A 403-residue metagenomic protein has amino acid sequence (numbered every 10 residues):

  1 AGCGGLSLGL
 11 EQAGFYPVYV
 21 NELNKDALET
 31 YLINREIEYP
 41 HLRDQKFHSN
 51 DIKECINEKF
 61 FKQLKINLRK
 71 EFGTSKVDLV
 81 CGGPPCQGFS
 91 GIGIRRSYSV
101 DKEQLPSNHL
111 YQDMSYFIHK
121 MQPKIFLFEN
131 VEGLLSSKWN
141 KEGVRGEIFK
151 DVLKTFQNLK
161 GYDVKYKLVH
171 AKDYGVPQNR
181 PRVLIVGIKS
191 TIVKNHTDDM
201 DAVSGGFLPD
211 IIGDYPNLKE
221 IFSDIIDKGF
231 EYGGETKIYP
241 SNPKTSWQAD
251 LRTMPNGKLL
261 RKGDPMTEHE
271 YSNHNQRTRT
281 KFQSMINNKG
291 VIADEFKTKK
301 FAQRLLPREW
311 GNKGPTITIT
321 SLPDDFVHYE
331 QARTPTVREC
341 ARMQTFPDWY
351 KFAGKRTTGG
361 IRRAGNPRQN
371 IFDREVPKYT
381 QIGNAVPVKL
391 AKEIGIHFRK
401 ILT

Functional and structural regions predicted by a protein language model:
A1-K53: SAM cofactor-binding core of SAM-dependent methyltransferases, primarily the Rossmann-like beta-alpha-beta module
L10-G14, I33-E36, K62-Q63, G93-S97 (+2 more regions): Short, glycine/charged-enriched secondary-structure capping and boundary segments
V18, D78, K124: Conserved acidic residues
N50, G82, F128, I319: Redox-cofactor binding/interface segments in oxidoreductases and associated redox assembly factors
I56-F61: Short conserved loop adjoining the S-adenosyl-L-methionine
L64-T74, F89-K297: Class I S-adenosyl-L-methionine
S75-G83: Short SAM/SAH-binding signature in class I
T245-T403: C-terminal target-recognition/interaction regions appended to catalytic cores
